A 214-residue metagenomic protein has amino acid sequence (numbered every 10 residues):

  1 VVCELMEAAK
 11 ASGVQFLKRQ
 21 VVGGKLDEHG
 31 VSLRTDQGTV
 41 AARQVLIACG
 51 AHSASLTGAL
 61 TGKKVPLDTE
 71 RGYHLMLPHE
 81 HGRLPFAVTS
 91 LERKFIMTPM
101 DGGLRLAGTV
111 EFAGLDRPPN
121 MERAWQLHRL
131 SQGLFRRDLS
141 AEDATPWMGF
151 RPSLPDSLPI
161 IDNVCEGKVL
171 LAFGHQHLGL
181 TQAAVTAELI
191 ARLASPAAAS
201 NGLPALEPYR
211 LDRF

Functional and structural regions predicted by a protein language model:
V1-D36, V40-R43: Helical element adjacent to the flavin cofactor pocket in flavoenzyme catalytic cores
V1-M6, A51-H52, R123-L130, H175 (+1 more regions): Mid-domain beta-loop-alpha active-site segment that forms a flexible, acidic cofactor/metal-binding surface
E4, A11, S55, L130 (+2 more regions): Alpha-helical scaffold segments in soluble metabolic enzymes
K10, V14, G133-R137, R192-A199: Generic secondary-structure signature for well-ordered alpha-helical cores
L17, L46, L170-A172: Hydrophobic/aromatic beta-strand patches that form the interior of the parallel beta-sheet core in alpha/beta enzyme
K18-V22, E142-A144, A205-L211: Beta-strand segments within the central parallel beta-sheet cores of soluble alpha/beta enzyme folds
G23-K25, H29-G30, T39-K168: Active-site substrate-recognition segment that forms the wall of the catalytic cavity or substrate channel
N163-F214: C-terminal lid/capping helical subdomain adjacent to the catalytic/cofactor pocket in oxidative enzymes
